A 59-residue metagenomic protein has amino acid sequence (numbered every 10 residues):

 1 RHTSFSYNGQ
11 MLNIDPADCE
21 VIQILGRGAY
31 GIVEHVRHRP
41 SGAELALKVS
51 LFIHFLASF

Functional and structural regions predicted by a protein language model:
R1-N13, I22: Juxta-kinase regulatory segment immediately upstream of eukaryotic protein kinase catalytic domains
P16, R27-G28, G42: Conserved N-lobe motifs of Hanks-type protein kinase catalytic domains, especially the short loop(s) flanking
I22-V33: Protein kinase glycine-rich loop
I32-F52: Glycine-rich ATP phosphate-binding loop
S58-F59: C-terminal lobe of the eukaryotic/viral protein kinase catalytic domain
